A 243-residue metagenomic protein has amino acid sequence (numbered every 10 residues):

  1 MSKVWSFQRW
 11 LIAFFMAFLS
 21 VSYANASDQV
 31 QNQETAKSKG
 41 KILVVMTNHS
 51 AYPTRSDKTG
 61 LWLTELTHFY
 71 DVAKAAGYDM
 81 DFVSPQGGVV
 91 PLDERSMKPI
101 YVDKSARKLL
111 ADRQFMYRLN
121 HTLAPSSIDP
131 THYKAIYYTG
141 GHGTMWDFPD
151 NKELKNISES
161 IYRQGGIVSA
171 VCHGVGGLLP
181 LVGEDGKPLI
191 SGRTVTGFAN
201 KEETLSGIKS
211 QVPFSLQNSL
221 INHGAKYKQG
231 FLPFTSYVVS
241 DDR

Functional and structural regions predicted by a protein language model:
M1-L11: Bacterial N-terminal signal peptides that target proteins for export
K3, N25-D28: Intrinsically disordered, low-complexity polyampholyte segments enriched for Lys and acidic residues
L11-S22: Bacterial N-terminal signal peptides
S27-Q164, G176-R243: Extended, subdomain-level signal for the structured scaffold at the beginning of enzyme domains
I167: Active-site cofactor/cluster-binding pocket
V171-G174: Short, thiol/selenol-centered motifs that function as redox-active sites or metal-ligating centers
